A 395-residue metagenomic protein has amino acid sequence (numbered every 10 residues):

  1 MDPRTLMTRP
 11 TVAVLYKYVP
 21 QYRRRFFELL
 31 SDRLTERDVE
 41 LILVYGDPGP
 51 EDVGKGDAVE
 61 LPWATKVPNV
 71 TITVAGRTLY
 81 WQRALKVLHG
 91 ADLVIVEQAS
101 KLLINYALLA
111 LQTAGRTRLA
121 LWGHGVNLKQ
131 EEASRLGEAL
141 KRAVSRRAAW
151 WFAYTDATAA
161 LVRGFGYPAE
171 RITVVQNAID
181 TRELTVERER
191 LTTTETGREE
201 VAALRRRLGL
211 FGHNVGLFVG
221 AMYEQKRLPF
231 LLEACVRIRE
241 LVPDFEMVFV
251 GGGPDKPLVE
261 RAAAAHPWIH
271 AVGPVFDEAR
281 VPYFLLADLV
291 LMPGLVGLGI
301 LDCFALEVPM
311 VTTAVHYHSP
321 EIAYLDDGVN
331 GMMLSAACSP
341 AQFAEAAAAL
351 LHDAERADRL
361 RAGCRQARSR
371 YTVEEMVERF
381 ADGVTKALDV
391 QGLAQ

Functional and structural regions predicted by a protein language model:
R9, N69, P257-E278: Nucleotide-activated donor-binding/catalytic signature segment of Leloir-type glycosyltransferases, i.e., the conserved
A13, T192, R198-E199, A203-K226 (+1 more regions): Conserved donor-binding/catalytic core segment of Leloir-type glycosyltransferases
R24-E28, N214-R237, M247, P254-P257 (+1 more regions): A conserved mid-protein helix/loop that constitutes part of the nucleotide-sugar donor-binding site
L103, T117-R135, R147-W150: A short, histidine- and acid-enriched strand-loop-helix "catalytic/donor-clamping" loop that lines the nucleotide-sugar
R142-A203, L210-F211: Donor nucleotide-sugar binding/catalytic pocket of nucleotide-sugar-dependent glycosyltransferases
R239, Q342, A349, R356-R370: A short, well-ordered alpha-helix in the C-terminal region of glycosyltransferases
L285-L298, V308-P309: Acidic donor-binding loop of glycosyltransferase active sites
P320-A348, E355-R356: Change "using UDP/GDP/dTDP sugars" to "using nucleotide sugars
